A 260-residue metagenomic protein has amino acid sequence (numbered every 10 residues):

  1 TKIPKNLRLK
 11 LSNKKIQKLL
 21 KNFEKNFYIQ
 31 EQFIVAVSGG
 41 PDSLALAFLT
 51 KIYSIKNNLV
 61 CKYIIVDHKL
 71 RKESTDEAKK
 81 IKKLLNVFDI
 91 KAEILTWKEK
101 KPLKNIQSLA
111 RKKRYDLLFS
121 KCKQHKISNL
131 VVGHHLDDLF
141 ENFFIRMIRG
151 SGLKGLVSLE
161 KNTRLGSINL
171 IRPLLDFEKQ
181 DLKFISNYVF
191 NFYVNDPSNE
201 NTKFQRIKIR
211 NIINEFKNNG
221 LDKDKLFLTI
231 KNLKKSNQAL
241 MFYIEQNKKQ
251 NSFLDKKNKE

Functional and structural regions predicted by a protein language model:
T1-I212: Core alpha/beta nucleotide-donor-binding catalytic domains of modification enzymes
L165, K203-E260: ATP/NTP-dependent adenylation/nucleotidyl-transfer catalytic domains that generate, transfer, or process NMP-activated
